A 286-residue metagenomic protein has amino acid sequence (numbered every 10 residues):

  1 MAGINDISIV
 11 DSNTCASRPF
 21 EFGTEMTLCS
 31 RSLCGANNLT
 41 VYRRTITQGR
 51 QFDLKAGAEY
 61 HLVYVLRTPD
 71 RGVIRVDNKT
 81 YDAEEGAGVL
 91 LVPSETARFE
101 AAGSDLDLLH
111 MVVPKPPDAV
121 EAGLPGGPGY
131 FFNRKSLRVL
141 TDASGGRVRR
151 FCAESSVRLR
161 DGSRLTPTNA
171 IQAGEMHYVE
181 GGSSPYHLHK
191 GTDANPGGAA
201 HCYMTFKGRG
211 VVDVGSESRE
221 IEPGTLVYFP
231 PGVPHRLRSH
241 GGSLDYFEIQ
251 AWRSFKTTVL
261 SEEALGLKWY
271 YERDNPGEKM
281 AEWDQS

Functional and structural regions predicted by a protein language model:
M1-T40, D53, D118-E175, P185-Y186 (+2 more regions): A short, N-terminal "cap"/entry segment at the start of jelly-roll beta-barrel domains of the cupin/DSBH fold
N37, R75-K79, A102, P167-N169 (+3 more regions): Short strand-coil-strand connectors
T45-I46, A56-G72, E175-V179, D193-V212 (+1 more regions): Short, conserved beta-strand element in jelly-roll/cupin
R50-G57, E100-A101, G162-T166, S184-G197 (+1 more regions): Short histidine-centered beta-strand/loop micro-motifs that create catalytic or ligand/metal-coordination sites
P69-V73, T96, D105, C202 (+3 more regions): Structural motif
D77-P93, G215-G232: Short acidic-glycine-tyrosine-enriched beta hairpin
A87, P93-A122, P223, P231-V259: Ligand-binding loop in jelly-roll beta-barrel domains
